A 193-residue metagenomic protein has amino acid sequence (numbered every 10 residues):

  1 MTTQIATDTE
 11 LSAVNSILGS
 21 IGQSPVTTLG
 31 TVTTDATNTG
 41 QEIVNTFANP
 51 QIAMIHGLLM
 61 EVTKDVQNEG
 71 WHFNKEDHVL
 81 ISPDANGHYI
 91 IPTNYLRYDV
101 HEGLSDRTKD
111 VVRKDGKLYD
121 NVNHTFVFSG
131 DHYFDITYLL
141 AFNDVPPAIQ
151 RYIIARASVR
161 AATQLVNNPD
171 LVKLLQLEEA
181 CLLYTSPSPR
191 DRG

Functional and structural regions predicted by a protein language model:
M1-H72, R113-I149, P169: Conserved short "hinge" loops at termini or chain/domain junctions
N38, L80-H88, L177-L182: Amphipathic alpha-helical surface "interface" segments used for docking/oligomerization or membrane association within
A53-N121, I149-S158, L165: Divalent metal-cofactor coordination and adjacent catalytic microenvironments
L58, L175-E178: Amphipathic alpha-helix face/heptad-repeat signature
Q164-Q176: Short conserved catalytic/interaction loops centered on acidic-Pro-aromatic/His motifs
Y184-G193: Conserved small/polar residues in nucleotide/adenosyl-binding loops
